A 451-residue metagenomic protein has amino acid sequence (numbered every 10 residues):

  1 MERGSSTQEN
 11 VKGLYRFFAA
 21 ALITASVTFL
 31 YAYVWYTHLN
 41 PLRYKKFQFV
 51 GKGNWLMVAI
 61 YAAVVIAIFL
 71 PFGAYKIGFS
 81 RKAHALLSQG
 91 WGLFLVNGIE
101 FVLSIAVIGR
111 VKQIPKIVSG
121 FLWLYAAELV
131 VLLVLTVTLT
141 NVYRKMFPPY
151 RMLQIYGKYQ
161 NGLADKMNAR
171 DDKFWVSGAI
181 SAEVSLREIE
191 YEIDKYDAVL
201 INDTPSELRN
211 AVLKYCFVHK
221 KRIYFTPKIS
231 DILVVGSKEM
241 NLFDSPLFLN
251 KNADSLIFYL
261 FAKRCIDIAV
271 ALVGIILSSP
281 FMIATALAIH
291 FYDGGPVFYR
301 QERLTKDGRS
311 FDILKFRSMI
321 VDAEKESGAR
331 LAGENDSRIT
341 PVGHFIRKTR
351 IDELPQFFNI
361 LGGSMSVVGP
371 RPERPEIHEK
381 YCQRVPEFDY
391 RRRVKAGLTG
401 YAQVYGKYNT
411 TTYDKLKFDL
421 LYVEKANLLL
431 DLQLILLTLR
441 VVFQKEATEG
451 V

Functional and structural regions predicted by a protein language model:
M1-V142: Signature of alpha-helical transmembrane segments in polytopic membrane proteins
M1-V27, V137-S279: N-terminal hydrophobic signal-anchor/signal peptide
F79, T136-Y150, F291-P296, R300: Transmembrane-cytosolic junction motif
Q89-L93, P149-A164, P296-M319: Membrane-cytosol interface motif
S230, S237, Y299-R338, T399-K417: Short, glycine-rich, amphipathic interfacial segments at transmembrane boundaries or analogous
Y259-D322, N359, L428, L434-V451: A hydrophobic, helix-centered structural microdomain
G333-K395, L434-V442: A short, structured surface patch at a secondary-structure boundary
G362, E387-V451: C-terminal terminal-structure detector
